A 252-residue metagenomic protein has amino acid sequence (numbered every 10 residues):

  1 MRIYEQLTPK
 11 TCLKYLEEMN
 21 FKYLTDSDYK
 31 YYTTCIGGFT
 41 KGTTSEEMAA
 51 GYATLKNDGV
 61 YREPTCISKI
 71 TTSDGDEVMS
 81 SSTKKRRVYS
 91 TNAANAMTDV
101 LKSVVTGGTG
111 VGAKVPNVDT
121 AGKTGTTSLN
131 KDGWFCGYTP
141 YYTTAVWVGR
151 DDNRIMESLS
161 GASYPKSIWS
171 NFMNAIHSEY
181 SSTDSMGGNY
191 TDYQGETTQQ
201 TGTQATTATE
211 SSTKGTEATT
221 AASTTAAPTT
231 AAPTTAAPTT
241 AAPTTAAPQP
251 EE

Functional and structural regions predicted by a protein language model:
M1-Y23, Y29-N57, S103: Active-site-adjacent helix/loop patches that line small-molecule binding or acyl-intermediate pockets
T25-D26, V88: Short helix-capping and inter-helix turn/linker motifs at the boundaries of alpha-helical repeat units
D26-S27, T65: Residue-level detector of family-conserved "landmark" positions at structurally sensitive sites
S27-K30, A113-V115: Short, glycine-/polar-rich solvent-exposed loops and beta-turns at beta-strand/coil boundaries
G42-S212: A penicillin-recognizing enzyme superfamily signal
T201-P248: Extracellular mucin-like PTS domains
P250-E252: N-terminal propeptides/low-complexity segments immediately following signal peptides in secreted or periplasmic proteins
